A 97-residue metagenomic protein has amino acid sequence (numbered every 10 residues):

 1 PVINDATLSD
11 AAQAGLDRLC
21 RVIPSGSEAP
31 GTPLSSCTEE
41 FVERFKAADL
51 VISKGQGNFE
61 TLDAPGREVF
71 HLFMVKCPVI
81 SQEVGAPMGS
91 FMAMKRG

Functional and structural regions predicted by a protein language model:
P1-A6: Short, charged/polar "capping" segments at the starts of alpha-helices and the immediately preceding loops
T7-G97: C-terminal functional extensions of proteins
